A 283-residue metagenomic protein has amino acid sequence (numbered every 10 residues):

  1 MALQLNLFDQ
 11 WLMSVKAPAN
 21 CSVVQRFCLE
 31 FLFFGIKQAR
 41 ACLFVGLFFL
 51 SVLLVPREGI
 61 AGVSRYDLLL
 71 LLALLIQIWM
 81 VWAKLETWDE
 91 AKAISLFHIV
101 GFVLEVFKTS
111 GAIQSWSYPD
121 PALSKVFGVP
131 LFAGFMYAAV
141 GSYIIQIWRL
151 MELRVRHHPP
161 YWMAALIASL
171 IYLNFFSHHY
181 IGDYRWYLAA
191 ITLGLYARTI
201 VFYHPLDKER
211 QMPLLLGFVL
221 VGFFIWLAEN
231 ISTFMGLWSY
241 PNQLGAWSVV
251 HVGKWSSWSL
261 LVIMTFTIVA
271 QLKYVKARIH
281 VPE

Functional and structural regions predicted by a protein language model:
A2-E283: Aromatic-rich, lipid-facing transmembrane alpha helices and their immediate juxtamembrane interface loops in integral
